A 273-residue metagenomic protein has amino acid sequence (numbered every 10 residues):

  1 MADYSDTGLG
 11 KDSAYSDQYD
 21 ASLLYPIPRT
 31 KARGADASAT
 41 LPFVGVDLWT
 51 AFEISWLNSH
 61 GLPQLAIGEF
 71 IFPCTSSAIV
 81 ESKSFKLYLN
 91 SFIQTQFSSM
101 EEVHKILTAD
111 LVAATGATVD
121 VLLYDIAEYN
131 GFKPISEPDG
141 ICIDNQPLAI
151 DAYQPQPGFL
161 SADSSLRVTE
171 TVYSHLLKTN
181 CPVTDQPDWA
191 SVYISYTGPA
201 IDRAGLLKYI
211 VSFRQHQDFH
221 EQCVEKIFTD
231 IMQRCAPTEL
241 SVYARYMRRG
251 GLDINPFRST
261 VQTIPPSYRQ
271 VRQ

Functional and structural regions predicted by a protein language model:
M1-Q273: N-terminal intrinsically disordered, cationic/polar leader segments that include organellar targeting peptides
